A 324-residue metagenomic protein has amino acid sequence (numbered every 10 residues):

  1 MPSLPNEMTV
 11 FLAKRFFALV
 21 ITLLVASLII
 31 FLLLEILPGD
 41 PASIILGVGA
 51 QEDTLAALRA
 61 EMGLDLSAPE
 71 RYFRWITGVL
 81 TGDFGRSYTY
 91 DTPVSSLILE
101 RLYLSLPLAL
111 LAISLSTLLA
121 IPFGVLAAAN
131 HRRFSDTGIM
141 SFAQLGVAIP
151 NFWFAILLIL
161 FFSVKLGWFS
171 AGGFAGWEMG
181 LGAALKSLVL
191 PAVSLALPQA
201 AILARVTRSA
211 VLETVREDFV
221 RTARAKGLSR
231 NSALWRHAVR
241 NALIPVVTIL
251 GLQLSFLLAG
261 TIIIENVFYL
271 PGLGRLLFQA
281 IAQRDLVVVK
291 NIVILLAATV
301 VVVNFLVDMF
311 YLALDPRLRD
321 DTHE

Functional and structural regions predicted by a protein language model:
M1-M8, D65-I121: An internal, D/E-rich "acidic patch" concept
S3-L33: Charged, compositionally biased N-terminal leader segments and the immediate start of the first structured element
N6-F11, L99-T137, N151, V164 (+1 more regions): Alpha-helical transmembrane segments of integral membrane proteins, especially multi-pass inner/plasma-membrane
L19, S27, G49, Q144 (+4 more regions): Residue-level recognition of pore/gate-forming positions within transmembrane alpha-helices of multi-pass
T22-F73, L166-S187: Hydrophobic alpha-helical transmembrane segments of membrane transport/permease proteins and related membrane-embedded
L24-I29, L110-S114, L157-L158, I294: Hydrophobic alpha-helical transmembrane segments of multi-pass integral membrane proteins
I29-I36, R74-T77, S141-G172, S194-A200: Membrane-water interface segments at the C-terminal ends of transmembrane alpha-helices in multi-pass inner-membrane
A60-A68, F84-V94, A175-L188, L195 (+1 more regions): Membrane-interfacial helix-loop-helix junctions in multi-pass membrane proteins
